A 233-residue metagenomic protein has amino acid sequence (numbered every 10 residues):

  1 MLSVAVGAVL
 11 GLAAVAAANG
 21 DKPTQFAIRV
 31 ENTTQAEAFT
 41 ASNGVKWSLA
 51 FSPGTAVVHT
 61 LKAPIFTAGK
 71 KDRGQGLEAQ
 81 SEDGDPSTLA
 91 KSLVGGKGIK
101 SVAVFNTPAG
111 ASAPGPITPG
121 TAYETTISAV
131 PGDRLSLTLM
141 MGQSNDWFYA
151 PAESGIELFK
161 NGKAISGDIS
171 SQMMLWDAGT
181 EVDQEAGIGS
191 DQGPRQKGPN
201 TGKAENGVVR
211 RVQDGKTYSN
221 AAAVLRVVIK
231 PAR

Functional and structural regions predicted by a protein language model:
S3-A13: Bacterial N-terminal signal peptides
A14-G20: Boundary at the C-terminal end of the N-terminal hydrophobic targeting segment
G20-Q25, T33-E153, E157-L158: Structured domain cores in non-transmembrane regions
G110, P114-R233: Mature, soluble, non-transmembrane domains
